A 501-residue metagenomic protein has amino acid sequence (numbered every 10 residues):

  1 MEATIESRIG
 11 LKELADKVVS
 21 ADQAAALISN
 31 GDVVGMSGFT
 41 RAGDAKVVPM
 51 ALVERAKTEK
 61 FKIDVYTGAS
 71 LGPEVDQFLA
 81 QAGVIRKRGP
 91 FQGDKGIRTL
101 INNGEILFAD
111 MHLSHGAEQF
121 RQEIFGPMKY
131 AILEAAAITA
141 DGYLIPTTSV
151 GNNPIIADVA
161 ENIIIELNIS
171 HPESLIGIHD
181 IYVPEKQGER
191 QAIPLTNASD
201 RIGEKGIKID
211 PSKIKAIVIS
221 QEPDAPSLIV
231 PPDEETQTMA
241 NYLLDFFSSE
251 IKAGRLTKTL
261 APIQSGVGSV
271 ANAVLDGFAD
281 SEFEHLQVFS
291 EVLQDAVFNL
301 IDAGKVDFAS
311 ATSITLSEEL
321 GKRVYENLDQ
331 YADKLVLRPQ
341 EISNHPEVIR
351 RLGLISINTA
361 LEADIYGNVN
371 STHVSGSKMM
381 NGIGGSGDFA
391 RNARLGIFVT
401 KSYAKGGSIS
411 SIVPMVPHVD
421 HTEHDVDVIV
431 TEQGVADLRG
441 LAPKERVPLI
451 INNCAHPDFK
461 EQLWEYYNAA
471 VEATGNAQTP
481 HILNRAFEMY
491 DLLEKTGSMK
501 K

Functional and structural regions predicted by a protein language model:
M1-K501: Conserved alpha/beta enzyme-core scaffold
